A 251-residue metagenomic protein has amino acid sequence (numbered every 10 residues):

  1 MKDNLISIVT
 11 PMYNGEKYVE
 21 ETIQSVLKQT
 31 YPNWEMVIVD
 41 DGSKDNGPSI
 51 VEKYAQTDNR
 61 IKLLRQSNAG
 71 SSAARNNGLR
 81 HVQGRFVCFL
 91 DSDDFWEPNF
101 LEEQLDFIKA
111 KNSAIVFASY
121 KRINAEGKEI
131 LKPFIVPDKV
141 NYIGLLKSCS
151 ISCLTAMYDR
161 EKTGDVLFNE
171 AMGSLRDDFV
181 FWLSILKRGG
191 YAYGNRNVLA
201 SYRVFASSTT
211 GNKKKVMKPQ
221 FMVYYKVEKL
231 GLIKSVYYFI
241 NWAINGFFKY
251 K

Functional and structural regions predicted by a protein language model:
M1-L27: N-proximal low-complexity "stem/linker" segments adjacent to membrane-targeting elements
Y18-E20, D45-K53, F95, N99: Acidic helix N-cap motif at the loop->helix transition within catalytic regions of sugar-transfer enzymes
P32, D40-S49, A69, D91: A conserved acidic beta->alpha catalytic loop
Q66-V82: Glycine-rich, basic loop-to-helix element that forms the pyrophosphate-binding segment of sugar-nucleotide handling
R80, P133-K215, V223: Conserved nucleotide-sugar donor-binding catalytic segment
V87: Short aromatic/hydrophobic "clamp" motif used to bind/position activated sugar donors
D91-F95, S119: The conserved acidic donor/metal-binding loop of glycosyltransferases
N99-I130: Conserved donor NDP-sugar-binding/catalytic core segment of glycosyltransferases
